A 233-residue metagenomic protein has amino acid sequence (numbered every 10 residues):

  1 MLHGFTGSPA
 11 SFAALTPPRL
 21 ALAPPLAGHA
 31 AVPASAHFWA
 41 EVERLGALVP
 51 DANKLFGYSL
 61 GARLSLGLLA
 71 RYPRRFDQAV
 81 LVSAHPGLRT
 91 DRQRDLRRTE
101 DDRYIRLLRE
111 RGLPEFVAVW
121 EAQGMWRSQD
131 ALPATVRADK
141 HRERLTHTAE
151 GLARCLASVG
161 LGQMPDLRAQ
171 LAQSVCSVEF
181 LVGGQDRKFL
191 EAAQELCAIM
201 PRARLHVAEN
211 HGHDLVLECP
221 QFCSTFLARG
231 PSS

Functional and structural regions predicted by a protein language model:
G4-G7, S59: Active-site glycine-rich loops that stabilize anionic/oxyanionic intermediates across multiple enzyme folds
A10-T16, L22-F56, T225: Active-site loop/oxyanion-hole signature of alpha/beta-hydrolase fold enzymes
G57-G61, S65: Gly/Ala-rich beta-loop-alpha elbow adjacent to hydrolase catalytic centers
A70, D77-R109: Flexible "cap/lid" loop of the alpha/beta hydrolase fold
D95, E110-Q170: Conserved alpha/beta-hydrolase catalytic His-Asp/Glu region
S174, F180-V182: Short beta-strand/loop motif that positions the catalytic acidic residue of the alpha/beta-hydrolase fold
R187-A193: Conserved alpha/beta-hydrolase "acid-adjacent" motif
A208-P220, S224: Catalytic histidine-centered segment of alpha/beta-hydrolase-like enzymes
